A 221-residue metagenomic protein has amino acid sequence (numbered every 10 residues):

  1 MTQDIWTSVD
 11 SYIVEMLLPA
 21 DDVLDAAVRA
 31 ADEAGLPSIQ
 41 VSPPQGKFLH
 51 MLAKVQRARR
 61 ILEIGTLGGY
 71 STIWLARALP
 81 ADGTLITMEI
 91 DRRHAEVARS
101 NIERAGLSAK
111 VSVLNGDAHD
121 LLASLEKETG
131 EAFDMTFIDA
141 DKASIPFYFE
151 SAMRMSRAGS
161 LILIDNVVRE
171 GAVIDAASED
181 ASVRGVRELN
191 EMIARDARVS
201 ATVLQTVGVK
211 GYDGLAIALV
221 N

Functional and structural regions predicted by a protein language model:
M1-L24, A34: N-terminal auxiliary segments of SAM/dcSAM-dependent transferases
A27: Beta-strand-loop-alpha "switch" segments that mediate conformational coupling across diverse proteins
I39, P43-N221: S-adenosylmethionine/decaboxylated-SAM
